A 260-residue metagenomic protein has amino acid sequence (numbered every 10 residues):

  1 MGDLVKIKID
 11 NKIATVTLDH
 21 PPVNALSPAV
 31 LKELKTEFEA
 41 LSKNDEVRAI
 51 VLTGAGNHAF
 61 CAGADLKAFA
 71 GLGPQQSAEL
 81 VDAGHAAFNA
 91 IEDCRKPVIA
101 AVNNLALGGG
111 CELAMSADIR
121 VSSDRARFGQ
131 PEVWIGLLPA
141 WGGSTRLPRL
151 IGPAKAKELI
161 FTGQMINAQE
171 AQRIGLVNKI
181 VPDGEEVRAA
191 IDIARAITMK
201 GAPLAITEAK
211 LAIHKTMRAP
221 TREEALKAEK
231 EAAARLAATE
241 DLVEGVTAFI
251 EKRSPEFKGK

Functional and structural regions predicted by a protein language model:
M1-T53, Q75, D82, N89: Conserved CoA-thioester-binding segment of acyl-CoA-metabolizing enzymes
V16, L34, L52, D65 (+6 more regions): Terminal peptide-recognition signature
E46, G54-A90, A106, G136 (+1 more regions): Glycine- (often His-adjacent) and acidic-residue-rich active-site loop that binds/positions the CoA thioester
A87-I135: Glycine-rich beta-to-alpha active-site loop
G110-R120, D124-R125, G143, A168-E170 (+2 more regions): Active-site-proximal glycine-rich helix-loop-beta segment
I119, E158, T162-Q164, E170 (+2 more regions): Well-ordered beta-strand positions
V121-A126, V177-K227, E240, E256-K260: C-terminal long alpha-helix characteristic of the crotonase
T145-A154: Hydrophobic, secondary-structure "cap" segments at the distal end of domains
